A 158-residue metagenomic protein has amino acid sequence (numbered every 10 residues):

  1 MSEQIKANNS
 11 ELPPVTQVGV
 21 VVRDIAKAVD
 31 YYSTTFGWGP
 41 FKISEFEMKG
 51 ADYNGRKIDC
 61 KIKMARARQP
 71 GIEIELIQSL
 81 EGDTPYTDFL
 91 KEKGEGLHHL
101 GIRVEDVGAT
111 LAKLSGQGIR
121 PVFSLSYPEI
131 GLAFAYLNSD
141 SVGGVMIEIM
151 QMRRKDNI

Functional and structural regions predicted by a protein language model:
M1-K27, E95-V104, K155-I158: N-terminal beta-strand motif that seeds the catalytic metal site of vicinal oxygen chelate
E3, K49-Y53, T84-T87: A short, acidic/glycine-rich surface segment
S10-P13, V21-P70, A109-A135, D156: Core segments of cupin and vicinal oxygen chelate
V15-V22, Y32, I62, I72-I77 (+3 more regions): Short, structured motif recognition centered on aromatic/hydrophobic residues
F46, S79-E81, E105: Histidine- and/or cysteine-centered catalytic micro-motif in compact active-site loops
K63-E95: Helix-adjacent hinge/juxtasegments
L90-H99, T110-A112, G116: Short, solvent-exposed interaction modules
M146-I158: Acidic/histidine-enriched, glycine/proline-rich intrinsically disordered or flexible terminal extensions
